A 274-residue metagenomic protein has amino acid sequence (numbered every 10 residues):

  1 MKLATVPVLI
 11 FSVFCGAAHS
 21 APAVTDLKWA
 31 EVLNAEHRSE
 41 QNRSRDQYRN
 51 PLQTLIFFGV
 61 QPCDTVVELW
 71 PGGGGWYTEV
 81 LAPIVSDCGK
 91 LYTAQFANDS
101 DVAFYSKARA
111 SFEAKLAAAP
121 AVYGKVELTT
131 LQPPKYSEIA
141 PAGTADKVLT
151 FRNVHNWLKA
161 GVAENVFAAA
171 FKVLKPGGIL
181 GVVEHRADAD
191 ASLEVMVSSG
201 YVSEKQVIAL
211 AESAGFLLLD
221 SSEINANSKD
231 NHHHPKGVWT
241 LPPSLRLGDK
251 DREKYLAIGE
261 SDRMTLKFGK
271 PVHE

Functional and structural regions predicted by a protein language model:
W29-F57, Q61: Class I SAM-dependent methyltransferase Rossmann-like catalytic core, especially the SAM/SAH-binding loop
C63-G73: Conserved class I S-adenosyl-L-methionine
A82-P83, A163-P176: A short glycine-rich, Lys/Arg-flanked "PGG" loop and its adjoining helix->strand segment in the class I
Y92, G177-H185: Conserved beta-strand signature within the Rossmann-like core of class I S-adenosyl-L-methionine
Y105-Y136: S-adenosyl-L-methionine
E138-V148: A short acidic, Gly/Pro-enriched loop at the edge of an enzyme's catalytic core that lines a small-molecule cofactor
L193-L219: Conserved Class I S-adenosyl-L-methionine
Y255-E274: C-terminal lobe and adjacent flexible extensions of AdoMet/dcAdoMet transferase-like proteins
